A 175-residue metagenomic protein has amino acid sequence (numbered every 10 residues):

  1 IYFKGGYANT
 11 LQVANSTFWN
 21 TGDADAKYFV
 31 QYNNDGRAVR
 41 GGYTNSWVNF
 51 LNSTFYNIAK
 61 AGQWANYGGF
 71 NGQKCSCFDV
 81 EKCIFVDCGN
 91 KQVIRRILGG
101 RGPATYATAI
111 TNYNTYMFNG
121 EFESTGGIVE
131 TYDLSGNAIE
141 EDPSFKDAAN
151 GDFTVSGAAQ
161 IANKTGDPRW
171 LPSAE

Functional and structural regions predicted by a protein language model:
I1-G151, S173-E175: Extracellular beta-rich repeat passengers
V155-E175: Active-site and glycan-interaction determinants of carbohydrate-active enzymes
